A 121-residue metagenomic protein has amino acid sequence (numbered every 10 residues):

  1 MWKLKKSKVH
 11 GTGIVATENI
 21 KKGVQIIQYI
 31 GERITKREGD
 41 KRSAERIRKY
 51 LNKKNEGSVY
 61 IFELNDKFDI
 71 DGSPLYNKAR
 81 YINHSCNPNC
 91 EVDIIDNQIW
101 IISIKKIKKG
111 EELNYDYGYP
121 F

Functional and structural regions predicted by a protein language model:
M1-C90: Catalytic cores of histone-lysine modification enzymes
S85-F121: C-terminal SET catalytic tail plus cysteine-rich post-SET Zn-binding segment of SAM-dependent SET-domain
